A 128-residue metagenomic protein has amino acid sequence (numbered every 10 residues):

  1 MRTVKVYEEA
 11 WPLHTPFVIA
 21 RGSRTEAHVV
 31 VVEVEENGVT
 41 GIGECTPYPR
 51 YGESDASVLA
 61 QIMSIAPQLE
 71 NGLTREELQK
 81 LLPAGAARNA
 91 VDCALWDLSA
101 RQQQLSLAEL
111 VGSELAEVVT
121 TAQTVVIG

Functional and structural regions predicted by a protein language model:
M1-G128: N-terminal capping/lid subdomain adjacent to the active-site entrance of alpha/beta enzymes
